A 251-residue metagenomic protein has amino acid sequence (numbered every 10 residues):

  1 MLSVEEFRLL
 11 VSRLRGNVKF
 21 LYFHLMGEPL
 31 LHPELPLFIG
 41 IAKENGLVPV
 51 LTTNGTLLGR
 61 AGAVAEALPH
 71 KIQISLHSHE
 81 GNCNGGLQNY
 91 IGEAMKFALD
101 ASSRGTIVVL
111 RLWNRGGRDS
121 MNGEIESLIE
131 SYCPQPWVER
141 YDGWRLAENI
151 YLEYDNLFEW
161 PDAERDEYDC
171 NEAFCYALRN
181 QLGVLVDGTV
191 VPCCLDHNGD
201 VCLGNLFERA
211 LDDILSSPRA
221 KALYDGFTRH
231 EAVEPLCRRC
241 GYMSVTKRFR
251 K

Functional and structural regions predicted by a protein language model:
M1-Y141: Conserved glycine-rich "GG(E/T)P / GGGxP" loop and the immediately following alpha-helix in the radical SAM core
L2, L58, C175, L203-L206: Short clusters of hydrophobic/aromatic residues that line enzyme substrate/ligand-binding pockets
L9, K96, S127, S131 (+4 more regions): Charged/polar, solvent-exposed surface patches and flexible loops
V18-F20, R179, V201: Structural motif
M26, D187, L203: Short glycine-rich loop/turn motifs that provide flexible caps or phosphate-binding loops at active sites
P29, T56-L58, H77-G81, W113-R118 (+6 more regions): Short, solvent-exposed loop/turn segments at secondary-structure junctions
D100-C193, E231-T246: A C-terminal junction/extension of Radical SAM enzymes
V190, L195-K251: Flexible mid-to-C-terminal extensions adjoining Fe-S/redox cofactors in radical SAM and related proteins
